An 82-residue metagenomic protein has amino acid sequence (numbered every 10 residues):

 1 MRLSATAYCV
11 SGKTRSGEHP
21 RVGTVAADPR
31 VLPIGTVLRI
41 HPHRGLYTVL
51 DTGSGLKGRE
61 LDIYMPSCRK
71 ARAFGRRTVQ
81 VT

Functional and structural regions predicted by a protein language model:
M1-T82: Solvent-exposed, well-ordered loop and adjacent helix/strand elements within mature globular domains that form
